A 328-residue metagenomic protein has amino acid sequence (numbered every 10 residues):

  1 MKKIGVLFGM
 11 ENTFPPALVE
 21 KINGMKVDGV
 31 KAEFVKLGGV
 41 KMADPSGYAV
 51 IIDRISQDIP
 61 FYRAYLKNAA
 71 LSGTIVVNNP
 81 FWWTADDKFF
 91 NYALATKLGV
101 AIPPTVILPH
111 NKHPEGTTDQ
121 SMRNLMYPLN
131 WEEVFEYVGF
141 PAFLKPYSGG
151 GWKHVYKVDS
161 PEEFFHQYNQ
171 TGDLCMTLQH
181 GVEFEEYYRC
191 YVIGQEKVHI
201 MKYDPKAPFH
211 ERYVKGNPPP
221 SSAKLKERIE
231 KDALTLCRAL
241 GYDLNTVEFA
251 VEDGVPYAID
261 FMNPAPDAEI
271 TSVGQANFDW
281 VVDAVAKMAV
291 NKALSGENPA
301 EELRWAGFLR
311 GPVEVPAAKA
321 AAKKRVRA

Functional and structural regions predicted by a protein language model:
K2-F8, A70-G73, F81-Y187, G216-A223 (+2 more regions): Active-site nucleotide/adenylate-binding loops and adjacent lid/helix of ATP-dependent enzymes
G9-S121: Conserved N-proximal alpha/beta basic substrate-recognition cap immediately N-terminal to, or forming the N-lobe
E11-N12, Q57-D58, W83, G149-G150 (+4 more regions): Short, solvent-exposed loop/turn segments at secondary-structure junctions
D44-Y48, D253-A258: A short, glycine/Asx- and small/polar-enriched loop/turn that sits immediately N-terminal to a beta-strand
I51, V77, F143, T246 (+1 more regions): Generic enzyme active-site microenvironment
S56-Q57, M262-F278: Glycine-rich phosphate/pyrophosphate-binding beta-alpha loops
G172-C175, G181-K215, E230-T246, A250-Y257 (+1 more regions): Phosphate-binding core of ATP-grasp and ATP-grasp-like enzymes
F209-Y257, D283-E297, E301-K319, K323-R327: A long amphipathic alpha-helix within ATP-dependent nucleotide-binding catalytic cores
